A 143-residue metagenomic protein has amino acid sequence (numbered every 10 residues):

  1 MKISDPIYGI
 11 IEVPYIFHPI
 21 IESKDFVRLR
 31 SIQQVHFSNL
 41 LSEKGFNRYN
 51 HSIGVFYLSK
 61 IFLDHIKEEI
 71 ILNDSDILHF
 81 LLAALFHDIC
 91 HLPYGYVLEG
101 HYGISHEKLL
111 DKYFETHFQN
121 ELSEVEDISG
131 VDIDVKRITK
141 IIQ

Functional and structural regions predicted by a protein language model:
M1-I32, F37-L81, C90-Q143: Sequence-structural signature of the catalytic-core scaffold of metal-dependent phosphohydrolases that act on
